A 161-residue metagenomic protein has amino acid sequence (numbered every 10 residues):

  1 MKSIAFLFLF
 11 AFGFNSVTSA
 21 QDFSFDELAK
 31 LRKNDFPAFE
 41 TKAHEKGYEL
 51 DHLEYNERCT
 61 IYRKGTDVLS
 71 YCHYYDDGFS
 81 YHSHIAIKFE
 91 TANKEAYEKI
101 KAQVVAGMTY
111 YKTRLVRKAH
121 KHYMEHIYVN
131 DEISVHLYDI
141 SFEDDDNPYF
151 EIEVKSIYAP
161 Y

Functional and structural regions predicted by a protein language model:
M1, F8, R32-D35, M108-Y111: Short, flexible helical or helix-coil boundary motifs
M1-S24: Bacterial Sec-dependent N-terminal signal peptides
A20-D77: N-terminal leader/targeting segments
R58-T60, H122-H126, P148-F150: Short beta-strand micro-motifs in enzyme catalytic cores
S70-H126: Long, charged/polar, surface-exposed segments that mediate recognition or autoinhibition
I127-E151: Short, exposed beta-strand-loop hairpins at the edges of beta-sheets in extracellular/periplasmic proteins
V154-S156: Contiguous patches in non-transmembrane
A159-Y161: Short, solvent-exposed mixed-charge patches
